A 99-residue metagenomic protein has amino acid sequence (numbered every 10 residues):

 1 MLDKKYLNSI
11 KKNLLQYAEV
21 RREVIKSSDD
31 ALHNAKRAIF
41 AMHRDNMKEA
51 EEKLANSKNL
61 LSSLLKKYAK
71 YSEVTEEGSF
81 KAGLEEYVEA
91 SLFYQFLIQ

Functional and structural regions predicted by a protein language model:
M1-Y68: Leu/Val/Ala/Ile-rich N-terminal alpha-helices, chiefly Sec-type signal peptides and the beginnings
K53-Q99: Long, charged all-alpha helical bundle/coiled-coil segments in cytosolic proteins
